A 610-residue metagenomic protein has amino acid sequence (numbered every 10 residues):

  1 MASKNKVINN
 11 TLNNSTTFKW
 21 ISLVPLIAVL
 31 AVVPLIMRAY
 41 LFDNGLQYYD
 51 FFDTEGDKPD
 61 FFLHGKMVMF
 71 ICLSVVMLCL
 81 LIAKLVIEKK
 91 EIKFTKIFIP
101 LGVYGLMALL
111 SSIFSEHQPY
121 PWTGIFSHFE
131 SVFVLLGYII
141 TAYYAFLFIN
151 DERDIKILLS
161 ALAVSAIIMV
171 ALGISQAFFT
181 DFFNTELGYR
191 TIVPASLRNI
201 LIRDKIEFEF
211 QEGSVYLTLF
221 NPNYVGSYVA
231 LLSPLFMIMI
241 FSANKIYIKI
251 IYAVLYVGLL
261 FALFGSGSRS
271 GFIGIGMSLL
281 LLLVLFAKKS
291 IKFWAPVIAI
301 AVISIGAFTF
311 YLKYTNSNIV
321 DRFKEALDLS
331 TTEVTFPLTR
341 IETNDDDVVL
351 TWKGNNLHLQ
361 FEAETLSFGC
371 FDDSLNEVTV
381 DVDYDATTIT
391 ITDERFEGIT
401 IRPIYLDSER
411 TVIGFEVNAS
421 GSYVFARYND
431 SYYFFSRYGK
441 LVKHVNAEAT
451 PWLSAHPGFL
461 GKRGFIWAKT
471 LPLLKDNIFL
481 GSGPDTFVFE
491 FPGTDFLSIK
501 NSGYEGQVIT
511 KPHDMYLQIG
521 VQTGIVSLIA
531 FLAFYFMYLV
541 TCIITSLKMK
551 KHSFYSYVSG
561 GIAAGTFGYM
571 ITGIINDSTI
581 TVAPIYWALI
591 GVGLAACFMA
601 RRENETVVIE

Functional and structural regions predicted by a protein language model:
A2-N14, I21-A39, V68-K84, P100-Q118 (+7 more regions): Alpha-helical transmembrane segments of multi-pass inner-membrane proteins
Y40-D53, F182-P194, G481, F491: Interfacial/capping segments of alpha-helical transmembrane domains
G45-L63, S115, Y120-P121, L201-T218 (+2 more regions): Juxtamembrane membrane-water interface segments that cap and precede transmembrane helices
D50-M69, E91-K96, F126-F129: Interfacial loop-to-helix junctions that mark the boundaries of transmembrane helices in multi-pass membrane
I125-H128, P451-H456, S553: Extracytoplasmic loops and strand-loop junctions of Gram-negative outer membrane beta-barrel proteins
S127-S131, Y144, A455, Y504-E505: Extracellular loop and loop/strand-boundary signature of outer-membrane beta-barrel proteins
D181, N221, H358, S367-G369 (+3 more regions): TM-adjacent membrane-interface loops and short helices in multi-pass inner/ER membrane proteins
D383-G458, L473: Long, low-complexity, polar/charged, intrinsically disordered or flexibly structured peripheral segments
